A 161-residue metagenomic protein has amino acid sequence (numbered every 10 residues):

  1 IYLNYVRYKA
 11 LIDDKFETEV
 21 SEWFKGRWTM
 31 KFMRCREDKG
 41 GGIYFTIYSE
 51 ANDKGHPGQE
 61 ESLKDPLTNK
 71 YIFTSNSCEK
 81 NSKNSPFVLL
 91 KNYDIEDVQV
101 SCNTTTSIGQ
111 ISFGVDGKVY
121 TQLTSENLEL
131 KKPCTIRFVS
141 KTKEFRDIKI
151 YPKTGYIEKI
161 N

Functional and structural regions predicted by a protein language model:
I1-N4, Y8, I12-N161: N-terminal helix-rich module
